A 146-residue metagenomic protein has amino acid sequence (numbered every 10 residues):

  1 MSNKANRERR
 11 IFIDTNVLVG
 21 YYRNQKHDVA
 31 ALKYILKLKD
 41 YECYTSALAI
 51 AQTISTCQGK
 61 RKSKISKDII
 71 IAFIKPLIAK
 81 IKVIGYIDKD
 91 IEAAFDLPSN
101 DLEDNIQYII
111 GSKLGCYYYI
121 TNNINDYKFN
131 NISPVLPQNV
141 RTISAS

Functional and structural regions predicted by a protein language model:
M1-N6, K80, I109-S146: Acidic, PIN/NYN-like endoribonuclease modules and their adjacent C-terminal/linker elements
M1-T45, G59-I65, A145-S146: Short, well-structured N-terminal submotif of metal-dependent ribonuclease cores
Y22-R23, C57, P98, N130-N131: Short, flexible helix/strand-to-coil boundary loops that buttress conserved ligand/catalytic motifs in alpha/beta
G59-I84: Helix-adjacent hinge/juxtasegments
K82-I124: Active-site neighborhoods of divalent-metal-dependent phosphate/nucleic-acid chemistry enzymes
